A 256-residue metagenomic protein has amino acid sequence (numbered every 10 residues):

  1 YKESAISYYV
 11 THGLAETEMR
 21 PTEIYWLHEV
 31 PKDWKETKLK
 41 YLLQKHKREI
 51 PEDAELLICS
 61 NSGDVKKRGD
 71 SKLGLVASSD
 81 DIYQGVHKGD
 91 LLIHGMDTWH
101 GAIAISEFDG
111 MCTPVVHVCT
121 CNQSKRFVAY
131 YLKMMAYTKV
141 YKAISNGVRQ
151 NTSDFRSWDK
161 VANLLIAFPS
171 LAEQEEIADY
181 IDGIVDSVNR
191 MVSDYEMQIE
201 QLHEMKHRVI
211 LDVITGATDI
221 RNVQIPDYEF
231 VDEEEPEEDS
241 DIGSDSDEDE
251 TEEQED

Functional and structural regions predicted by a protein language model:
Y1-T17, F168-D256: Amphipathic alpha-helical coiled-coil/heptad-repeat segments
A15-E18, S106, N151-R156, E200: Short helix-capping and inter-helix turn/linker motifs at the boundaries of alpha-helical repeat units
P21-P51, A167, L171, E175 (+2 more regions): Non-catalytic DNA-recognition/assembly elements of restriction-modification systems
E23-I24, T37-K88, E234, S240-D256: Sequence-specific dsDNA recognition surfaces
E49-K72, L91-V115, R126, Y130 (+1 more regions): Short, ligand-facing micro-motifs at secondary-structure edges
M96, G110-V115, R149-E175: A short glycine-rich beta-alpha junction/loop motif
T120-K125: Ligand-binding loop in jelly-roll beta-barrel domains
